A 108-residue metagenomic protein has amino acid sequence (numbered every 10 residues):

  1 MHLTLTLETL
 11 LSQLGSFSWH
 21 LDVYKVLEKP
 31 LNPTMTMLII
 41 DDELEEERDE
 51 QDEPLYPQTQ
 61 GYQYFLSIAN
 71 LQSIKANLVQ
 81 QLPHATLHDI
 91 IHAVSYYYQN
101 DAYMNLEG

Functional and structural regions predicted by a protein language model:
M1-P54: Extended, charge-biased low-complexity segments that typically form long amphipathic alpha-helices/coiled-coils
H2-L10, T86-D89, L106-E107: Secondary-structure junction/capping motif
I40-A102, L106: Amphipathic protein-protein interaction modules
